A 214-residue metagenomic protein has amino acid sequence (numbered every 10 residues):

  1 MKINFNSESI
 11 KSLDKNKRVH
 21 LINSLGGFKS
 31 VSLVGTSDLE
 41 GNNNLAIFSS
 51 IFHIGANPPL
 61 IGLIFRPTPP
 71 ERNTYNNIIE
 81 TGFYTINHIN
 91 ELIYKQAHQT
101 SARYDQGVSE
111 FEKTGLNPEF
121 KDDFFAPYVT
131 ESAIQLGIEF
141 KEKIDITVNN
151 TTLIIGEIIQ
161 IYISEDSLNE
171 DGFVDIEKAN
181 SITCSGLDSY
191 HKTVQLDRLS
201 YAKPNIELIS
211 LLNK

Functional and structural regions predicted by a protein language model:
M1-K214: Basic, polyanion-binding surface patches
